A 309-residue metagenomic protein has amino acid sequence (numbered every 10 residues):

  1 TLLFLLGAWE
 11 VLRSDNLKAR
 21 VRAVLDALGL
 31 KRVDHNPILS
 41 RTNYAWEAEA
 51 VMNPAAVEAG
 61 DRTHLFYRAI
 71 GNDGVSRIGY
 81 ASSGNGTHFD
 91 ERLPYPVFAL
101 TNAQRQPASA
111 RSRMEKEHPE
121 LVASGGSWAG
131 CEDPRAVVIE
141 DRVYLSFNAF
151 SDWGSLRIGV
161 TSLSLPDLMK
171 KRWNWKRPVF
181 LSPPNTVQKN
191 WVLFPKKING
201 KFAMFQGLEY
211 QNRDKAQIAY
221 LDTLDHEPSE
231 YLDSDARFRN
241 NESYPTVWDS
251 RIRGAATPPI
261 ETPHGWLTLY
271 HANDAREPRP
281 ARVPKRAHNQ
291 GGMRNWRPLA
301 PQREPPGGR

Functional and structural regions predicted by a protein language model:
L3-A129, V137-V192, K196-R251, I260-R309: Beta-rich carbohydrate-recognition and catalytic domains
P134: Conserved GNAT-family N-acetyltransferase fold
